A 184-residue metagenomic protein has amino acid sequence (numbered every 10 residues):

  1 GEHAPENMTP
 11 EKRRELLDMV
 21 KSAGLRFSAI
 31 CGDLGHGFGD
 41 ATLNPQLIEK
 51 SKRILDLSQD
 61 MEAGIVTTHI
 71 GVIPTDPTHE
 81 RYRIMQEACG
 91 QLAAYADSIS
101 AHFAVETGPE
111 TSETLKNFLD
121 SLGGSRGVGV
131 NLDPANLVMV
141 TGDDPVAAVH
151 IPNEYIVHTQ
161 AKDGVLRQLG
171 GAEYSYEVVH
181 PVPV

Functional and structural regions predicted by a protein language model:
G1, G35, G71, G164: Flexible loop residues that form catalytic and substrate-binding hotspots at small-molecule/glycan-binding clefts
E2-N7, G35-N44, V182-V184: The substrate-binding groove and active-site-proximal loops of carbohydrate-active enzymes, especially glycoside
A4-N7, V138-V184: Gly/Pro-rich active-site loop or hairpin
E6-G24: Aromatic-lined substrate-binding rim segments of carbohydrate-active enzymes
E11-L16, E113, D144-A147: Alpha-helical scaffolding within the catalytic cores of extracellular/periplasmic polymer-degrading hydrolases
M19-S22, R26, H36-V130, M139: Active-site acidic/histidine proton-transfer and metal-coordination neighborhood in alpha/beta enzyme cores
D133: Active-site glycine-centered loops adjacent to acidic/histidine catalytic or metal-binding residues that shape
